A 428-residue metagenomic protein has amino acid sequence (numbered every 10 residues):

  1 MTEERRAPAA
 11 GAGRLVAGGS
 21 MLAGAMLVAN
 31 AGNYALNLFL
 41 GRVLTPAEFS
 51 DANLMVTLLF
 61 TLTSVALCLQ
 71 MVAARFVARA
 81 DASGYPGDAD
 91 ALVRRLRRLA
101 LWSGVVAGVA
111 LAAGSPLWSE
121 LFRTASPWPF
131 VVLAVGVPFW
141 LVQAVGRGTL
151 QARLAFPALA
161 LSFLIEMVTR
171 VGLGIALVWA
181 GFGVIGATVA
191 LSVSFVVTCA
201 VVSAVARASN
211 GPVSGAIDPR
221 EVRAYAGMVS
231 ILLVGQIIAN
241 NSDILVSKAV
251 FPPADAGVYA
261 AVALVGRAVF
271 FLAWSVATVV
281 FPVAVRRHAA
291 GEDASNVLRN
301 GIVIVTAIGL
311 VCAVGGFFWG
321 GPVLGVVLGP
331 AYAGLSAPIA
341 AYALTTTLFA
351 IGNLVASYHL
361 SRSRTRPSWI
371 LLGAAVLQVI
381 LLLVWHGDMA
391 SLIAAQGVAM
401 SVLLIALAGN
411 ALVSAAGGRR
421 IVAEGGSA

Functional and structural regions predicted by a protein language model:
M1-L15, A160-L161, V184-I185, A190-L191 (+3 more regions): Interhelical loop/hinge segments that connect adjacent transmembrane helices in multipass membrane
E3, G11-M71, G227-P253: Signature of the first transmembrane helix
A7, P46, S115-L133, P253 (+1 more regions): Interfacial segments at transmembrane-helix termini and the short loops linking adjacent helices
A17-A29, L54-M55, L59, A66-S115 (+3 more regions): Membrane-water interface segments that mark the loop-to-transmembrane alpha-helix transition
V56-L67, Q236, Y259-T278, I308 (+2 more regions): Transmembrane helix-bundle signature of multi-pass secondary active exporters and lipid flippases
L67-S83, A152, V262-G291, S361: Helix-loop junctions and terminal segments of transmembrane helices in multi-pass membrane transport/translocation
P127-V131, A160-A208, A390-S414: Hydrophobic alpha-helical transmembrane segments
F139-L161, R286, L344-L371: Membrane-interface junctions at transmembrane-helix termini in multi-pass inner-membrane proteins
